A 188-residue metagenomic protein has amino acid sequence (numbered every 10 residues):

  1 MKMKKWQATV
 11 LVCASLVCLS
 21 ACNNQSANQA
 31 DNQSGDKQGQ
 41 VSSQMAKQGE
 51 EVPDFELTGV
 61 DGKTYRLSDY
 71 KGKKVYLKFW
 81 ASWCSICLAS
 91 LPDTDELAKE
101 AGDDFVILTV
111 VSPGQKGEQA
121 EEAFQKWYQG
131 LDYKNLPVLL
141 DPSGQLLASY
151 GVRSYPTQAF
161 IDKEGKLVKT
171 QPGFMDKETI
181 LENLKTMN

Functional and structural regions predicted by a protein language model:
M1-V52, N188: N-terminal targeting signals for export/organelle localization
D54-V75, K99: A short beta-strand-turn-helix
Y76-L77, I107, Q158: Hydrophobic beta-strand anchors of alpha/beta hydrolase catalytic cores
F79-E96: Conserved redox-active cysteine motifs that mediate thiol-disulfide chemistry, especially di-cysteine Cys-X(1-2)-Cys
F105-Q119, N135-S143: Thiol-based oxidoreductase modules, predominantly thioredoxin-like and allied folds used for disulfide exchange
Q125-I161: Short, internal strand/loop/helix patches that form the active-site neighborhood or redox-interaction surface
F160-N188: Thiol-/selenol-based redox modules, centered on thioredoxin-like and closely related oxidoreductase domains
